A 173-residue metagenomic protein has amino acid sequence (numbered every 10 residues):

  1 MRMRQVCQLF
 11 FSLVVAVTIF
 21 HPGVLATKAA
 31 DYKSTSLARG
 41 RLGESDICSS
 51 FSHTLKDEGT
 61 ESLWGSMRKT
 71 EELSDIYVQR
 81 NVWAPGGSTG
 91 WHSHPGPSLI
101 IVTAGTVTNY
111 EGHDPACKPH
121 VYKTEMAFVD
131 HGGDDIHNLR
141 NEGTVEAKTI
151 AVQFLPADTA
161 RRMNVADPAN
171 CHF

Functional and structural regions predicted by a protein language model:
M1-F11: Bacterial N-terminal signal peptides that target proteins for export
V6-Q8, I19-D75, P119-H120, V165-F173: A short, N-terminal "cap"/entry segment at the start of jelly-roll beta-barrel domains of the cupin/DSBH fold
T70-L73, S93, I101, H120-V121 (+1 more regions): Extracellular/periplasmic catalytic domains that process cell-envelope and extracellular macromolecules
W83, G112-D134: Short acidic-glycine-tyrosine-enriched beta hairpin
H92-H94, H137: Histidine-centered divalent metal-coordination motifs
H94-P115, T124-M126: Glycine- and acidic-residue-biased ligand/ion/polar-headgroup-sensing regions
Y122-K123, G132-A160: Ligand-binding loop in jelly-roll beta-barrel domains
